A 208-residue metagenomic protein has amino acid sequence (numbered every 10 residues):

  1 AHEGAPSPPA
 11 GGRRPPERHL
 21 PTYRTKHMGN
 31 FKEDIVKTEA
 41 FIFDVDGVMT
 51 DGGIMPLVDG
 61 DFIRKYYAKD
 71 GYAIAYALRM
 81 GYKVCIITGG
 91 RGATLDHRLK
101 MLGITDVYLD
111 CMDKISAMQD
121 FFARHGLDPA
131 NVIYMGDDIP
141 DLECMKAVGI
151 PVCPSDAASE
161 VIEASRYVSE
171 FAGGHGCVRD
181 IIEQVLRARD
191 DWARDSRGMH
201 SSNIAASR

Functional and structural regions predicted by a protein language model:
A1-P16: Compositionally biased, low-complexity flexible segments
R13-V45, D191-R208: Non-catalytic pre-domain segments flanking phosphatase-related domains
G29-K83: Active-site neighborhood of HAD-like aspartate-dependent phosphohydrolases
I42, D46, G81, G90 (+2 more regions): Conserved functional loop/turn residues at catalytic and ligand-binding sites
V45, G89-G90, C111, S155-A158: Short secondary-structure boundary segments
M49-T50, M55, A93-L95, D141: Short, active-site-adjacent cap segments at secondary-structure transitions
I63-Y67, M101, D106-Y108, I115-R208: Mg2+-dependent phosphoryl-transfer enzymes with acidic/Ser/Thr/Gly-rich catalytic loops
I74-R98, L109, M145: Substrate-recognition element of Asp-dependent hydrolases with the DxDx(T/V) motif
